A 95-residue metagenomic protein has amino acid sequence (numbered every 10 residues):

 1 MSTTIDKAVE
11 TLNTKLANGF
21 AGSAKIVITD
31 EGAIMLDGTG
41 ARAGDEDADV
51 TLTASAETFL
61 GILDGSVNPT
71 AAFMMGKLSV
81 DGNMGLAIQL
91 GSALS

Functional and structural regions predicted by a protein language model:
M1-S95: Feature captures hydrophobic
